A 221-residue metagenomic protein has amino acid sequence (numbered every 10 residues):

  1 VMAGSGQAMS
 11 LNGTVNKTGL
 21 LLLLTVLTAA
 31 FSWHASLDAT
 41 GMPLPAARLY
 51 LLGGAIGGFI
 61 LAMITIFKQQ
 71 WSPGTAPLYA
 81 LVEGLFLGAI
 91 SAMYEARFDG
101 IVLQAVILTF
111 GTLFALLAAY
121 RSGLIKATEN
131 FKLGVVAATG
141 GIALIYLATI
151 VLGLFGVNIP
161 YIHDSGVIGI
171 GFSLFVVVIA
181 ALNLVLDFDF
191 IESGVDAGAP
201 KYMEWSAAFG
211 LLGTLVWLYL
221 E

Functional and structural regions predicted by a protein language model:
V1-E221: A hydrophobic alpha-helical transmembrane-helix feature that marks the membrane cores and membrane-interface segments
